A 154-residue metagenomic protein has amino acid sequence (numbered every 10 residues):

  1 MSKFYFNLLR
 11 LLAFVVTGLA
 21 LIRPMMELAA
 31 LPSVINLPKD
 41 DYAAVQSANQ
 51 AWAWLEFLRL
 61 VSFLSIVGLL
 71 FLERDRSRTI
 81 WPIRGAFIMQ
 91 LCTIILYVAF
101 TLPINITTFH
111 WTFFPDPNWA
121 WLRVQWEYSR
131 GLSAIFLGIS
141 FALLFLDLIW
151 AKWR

Functional and structural regions predicted by a protein language model:
S2-G18, G68, L72, R76-C92: Interfacial segments of alpha-helical transmembrane regions
Y5-L64, N105, F109-V124: Interfacial loop at the N-terminal end of multi-pass membrane proteins
M26-N36, L72-T79, F100-H110, D147-R154: Juxtamembrane transmembrane-helix termini
L58-L69, A134-F141: Core segments of transmembrane alpha-helices that mediate helix-helix packing or line hydrophobic substrate/ligand
L91-A99: Mid-bilayer segments of alpha-helical transmembrane spans in multi-pass integral membrane proteins that mediate
H110-L146: Alpha-helical transmembrane segments of multi-pass integral membrane proteins, characterized by long hydrophobic
